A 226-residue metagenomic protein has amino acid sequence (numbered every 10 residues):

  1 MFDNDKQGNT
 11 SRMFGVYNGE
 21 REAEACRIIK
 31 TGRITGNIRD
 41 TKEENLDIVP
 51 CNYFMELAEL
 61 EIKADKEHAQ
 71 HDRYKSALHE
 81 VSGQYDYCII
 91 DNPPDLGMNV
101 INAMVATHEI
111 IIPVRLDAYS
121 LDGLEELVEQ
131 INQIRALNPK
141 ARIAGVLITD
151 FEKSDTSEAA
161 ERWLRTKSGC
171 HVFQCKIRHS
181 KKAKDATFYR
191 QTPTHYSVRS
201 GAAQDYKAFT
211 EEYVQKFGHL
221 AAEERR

Functional and structural regions predicted by a protein language model:
M1-R226: P-loop NTP-binding core
